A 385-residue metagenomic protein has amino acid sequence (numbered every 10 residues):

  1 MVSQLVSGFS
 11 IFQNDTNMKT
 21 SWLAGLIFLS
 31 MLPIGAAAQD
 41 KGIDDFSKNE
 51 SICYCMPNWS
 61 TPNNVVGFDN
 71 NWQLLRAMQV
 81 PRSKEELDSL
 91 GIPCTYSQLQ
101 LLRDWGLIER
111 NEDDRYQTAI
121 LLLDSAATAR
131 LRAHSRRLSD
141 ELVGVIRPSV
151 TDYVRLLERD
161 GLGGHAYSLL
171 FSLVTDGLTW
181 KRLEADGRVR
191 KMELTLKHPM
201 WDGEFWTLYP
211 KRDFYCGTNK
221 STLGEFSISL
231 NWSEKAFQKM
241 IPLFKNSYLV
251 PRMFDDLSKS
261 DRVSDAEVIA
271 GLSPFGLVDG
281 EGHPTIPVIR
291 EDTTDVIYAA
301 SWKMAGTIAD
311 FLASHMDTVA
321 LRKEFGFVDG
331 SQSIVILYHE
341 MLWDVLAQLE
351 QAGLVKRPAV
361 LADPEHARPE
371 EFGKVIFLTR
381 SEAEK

Functional and structural regions predicted by a protein language model:
A24-P33: Bacterial N-terminal signal peptides
A36-A38: Boundary at the C-terminal end of the N-terminal hydrophobic targeting segment
K41-W72, L208-L249: Short alpha-helical segments that sit at the start of domains
Q79-L87, S247-V263: Short capping segments at the starts of secondary-structure elements
S89-W105, R110, S260-F275: Short amphipathic alpha-helical interaction segments
D114-A119, G282-I289: Minor-groove-contacting beta-hairpin "wing" of winged helix-turn-helix DNA-binding domains
I120-V154, R290-R322: Short, amphipathic alpha-helical interaction segments positioned at domain boundaries
R132-N231: Extended alpha-helical scaffolding regions
